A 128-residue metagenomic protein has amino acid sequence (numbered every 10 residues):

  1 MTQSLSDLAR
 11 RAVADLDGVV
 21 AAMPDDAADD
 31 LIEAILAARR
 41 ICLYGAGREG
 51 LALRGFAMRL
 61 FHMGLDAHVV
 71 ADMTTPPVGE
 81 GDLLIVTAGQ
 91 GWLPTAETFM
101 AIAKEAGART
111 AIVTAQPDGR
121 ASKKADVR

Functional and structural regions predicted by a protein language model:
M1-A21: Generic N-terminal amphipathic, Lys/Arg-enriched alpha-helix
L5, A9, A28-L31, L53: Hydrophobic packing residues in well-ordered alpha-helices of helical domains and bundles
A9-R11, E33-A38, P77-E80, E97-T98: A short alpha-helix capping/helix-coil boundary motif
V20-A37: A short, well-structured juxtamembrane/interface segment
C42-R128: Glycine-rich phosphate-binding loops that contact phosphosugars or nucleotide phosphates
